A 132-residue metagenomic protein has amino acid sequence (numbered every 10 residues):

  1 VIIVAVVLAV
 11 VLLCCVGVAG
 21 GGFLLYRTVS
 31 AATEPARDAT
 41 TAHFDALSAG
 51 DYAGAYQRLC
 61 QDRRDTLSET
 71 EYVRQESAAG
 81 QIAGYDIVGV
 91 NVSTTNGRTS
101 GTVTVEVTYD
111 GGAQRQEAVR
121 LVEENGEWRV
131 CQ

Functional and structural regions predicted by a protein language model:
I2-D45: Short, low-complexity N-terminal intrinsically disordered segments enriched in polar/charged residues
V7, Y52, R120-E123: Secretory-pathway extracellular proteins and peptide precursors enriched for disulfide-bonded cysteines
V10-V11, Y56, E127: Secretory pathway export signals and precursors
L13-C15, C60-D62, R129-C131: Functionally engaged cysteine thiol sites
A31-A36, F44-S48, R64-L67, Y109-A113 (+1 more regions): Extracytoplasmic/periplasmic, Sec-exported soluble proteins
A42-D45, Y52-S100: Short solvent-exposed beta->alpha transition segments
S93-Q132: Exposed beta-sheet edge and beta->alpha loop/turn motif
